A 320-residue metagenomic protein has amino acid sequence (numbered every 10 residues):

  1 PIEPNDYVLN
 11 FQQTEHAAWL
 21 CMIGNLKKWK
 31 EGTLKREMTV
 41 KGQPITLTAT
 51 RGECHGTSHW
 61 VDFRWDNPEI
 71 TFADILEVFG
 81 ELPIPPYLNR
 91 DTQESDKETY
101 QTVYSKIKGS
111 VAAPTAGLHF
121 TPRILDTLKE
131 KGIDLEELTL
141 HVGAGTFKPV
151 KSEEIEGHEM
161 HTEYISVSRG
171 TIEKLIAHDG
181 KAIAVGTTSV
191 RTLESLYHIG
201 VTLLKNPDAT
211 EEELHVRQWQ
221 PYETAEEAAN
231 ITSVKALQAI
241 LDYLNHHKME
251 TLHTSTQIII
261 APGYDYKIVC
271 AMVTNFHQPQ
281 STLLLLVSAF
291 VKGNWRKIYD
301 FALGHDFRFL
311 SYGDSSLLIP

Functional and structural regions predicted by a protein language model:
P1-P320: Surface-exposed, charge/polar-rich loops and edge strands
